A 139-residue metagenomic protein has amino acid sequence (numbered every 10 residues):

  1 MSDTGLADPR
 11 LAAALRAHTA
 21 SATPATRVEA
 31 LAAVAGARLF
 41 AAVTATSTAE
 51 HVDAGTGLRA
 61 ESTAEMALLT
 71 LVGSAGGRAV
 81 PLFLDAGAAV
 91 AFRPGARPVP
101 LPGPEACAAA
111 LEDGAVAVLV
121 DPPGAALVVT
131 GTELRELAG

Functional and structural regions predicted by a protein language model:
M1-G139: An interfacial alpha-helical scaffold signature
